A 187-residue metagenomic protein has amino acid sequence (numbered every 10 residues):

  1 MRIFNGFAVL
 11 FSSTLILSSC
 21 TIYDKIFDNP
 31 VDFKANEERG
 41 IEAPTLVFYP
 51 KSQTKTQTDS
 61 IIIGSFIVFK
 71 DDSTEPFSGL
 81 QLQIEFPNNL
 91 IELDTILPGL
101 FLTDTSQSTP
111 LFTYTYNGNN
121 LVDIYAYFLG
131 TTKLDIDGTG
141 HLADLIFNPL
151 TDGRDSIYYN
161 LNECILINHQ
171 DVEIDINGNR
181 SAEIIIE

Functional and structural regions predicted by a protein language model:
M1-C20: Sec-dependent bacterial lipoprotein signal peptides
C20-E187: Acidic, low-complexity intrinsically disordered segments
